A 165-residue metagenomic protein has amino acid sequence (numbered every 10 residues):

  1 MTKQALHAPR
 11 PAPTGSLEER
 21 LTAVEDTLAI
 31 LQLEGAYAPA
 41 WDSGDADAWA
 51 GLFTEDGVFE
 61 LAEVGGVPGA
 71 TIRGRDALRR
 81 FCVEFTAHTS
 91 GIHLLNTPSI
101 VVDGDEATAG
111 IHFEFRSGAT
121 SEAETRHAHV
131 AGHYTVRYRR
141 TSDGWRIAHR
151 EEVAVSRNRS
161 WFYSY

Functional and structural regions predicted by a protein language model:
M1-S43, D47-G51, E55: Short, low-complexity N-terminal intrinsically disordered segments enriched in polar/charged residues
T2-E18, A87-Y165: A beta-strand edge to alpha-helix "cap/lid" segment located at domain peripheries
R20, V24, P68-I72, T125: Charge-dense, low-complexity intrinsically disordered segments
T22-V24, T54, C82-F85, T120-A123: Short secondary-structure boundary micro-motifs
D26, I30, D42, T71 (+2 more regions): Aromatic-acidic/polar surface patches that form glycan- and anion
A38-V58, T135-G144, A148-A154: K/E-rich alpha-helical interaction surfaces of small helical-bundle regulatory domains
P39, A46-E114: A solvent-exposed, acidic/Ser-Thr-rich amphipathic alpha-helical stretch
